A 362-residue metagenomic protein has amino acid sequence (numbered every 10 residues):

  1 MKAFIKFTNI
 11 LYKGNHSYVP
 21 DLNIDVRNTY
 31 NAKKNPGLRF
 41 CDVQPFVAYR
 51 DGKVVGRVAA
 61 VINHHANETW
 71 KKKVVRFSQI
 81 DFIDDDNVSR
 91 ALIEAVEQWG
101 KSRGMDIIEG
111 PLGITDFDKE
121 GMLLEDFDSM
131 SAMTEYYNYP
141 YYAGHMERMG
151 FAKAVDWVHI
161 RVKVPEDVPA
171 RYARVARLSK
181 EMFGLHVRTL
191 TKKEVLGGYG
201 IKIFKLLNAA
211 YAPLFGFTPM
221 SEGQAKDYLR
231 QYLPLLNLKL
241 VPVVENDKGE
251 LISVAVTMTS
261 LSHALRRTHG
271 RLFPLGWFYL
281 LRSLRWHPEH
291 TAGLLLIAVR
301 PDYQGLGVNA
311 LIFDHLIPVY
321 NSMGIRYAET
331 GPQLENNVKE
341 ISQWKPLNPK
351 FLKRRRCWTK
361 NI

Functional and structural regions predicted by a protein language model:
T8-D51, V58-T69, T189-A298: A conserved beta-strand-loop-helix scaffold within acyl/acetyltransferase catalytic domains
L11-G14, G37-D42, A48-G56, F82-V88 (+1 more regions): Short, solvent-exposed loop/edge-beta patches enriched in aromatic
E68-G150, V155, T268-P346: Acyl-donor binding region in acyl/amide transferases
I114-D116, P165-D167, K193, S262 (+1 more regions): Short, solvent-exposed loop/turn segments at secondary-structure junctions
Y136-G216: Acyltransferase donor/substrate-recognition loop-hinge adjacent to the catalytic core
P346, K350-C357, N361: A structural motif corresponding to the C-terminal lobe/cap of the Radical SAM core domain
